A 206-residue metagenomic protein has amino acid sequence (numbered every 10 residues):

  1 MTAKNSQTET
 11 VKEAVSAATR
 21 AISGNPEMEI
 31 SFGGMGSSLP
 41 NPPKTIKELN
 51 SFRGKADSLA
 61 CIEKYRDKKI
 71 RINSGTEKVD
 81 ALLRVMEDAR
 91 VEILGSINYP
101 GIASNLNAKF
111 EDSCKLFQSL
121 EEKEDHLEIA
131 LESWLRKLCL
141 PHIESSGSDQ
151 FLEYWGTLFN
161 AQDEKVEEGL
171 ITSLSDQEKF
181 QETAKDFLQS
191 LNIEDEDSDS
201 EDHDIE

Functional and structural regions predicted by a protein language model:
M1-D176, Q181-A184, L188: Basic/hydrophobic alpha-helical interface regions
E196-E206: Acidic, serine/threonine-rich intrinsically disordered low-complexity regions
